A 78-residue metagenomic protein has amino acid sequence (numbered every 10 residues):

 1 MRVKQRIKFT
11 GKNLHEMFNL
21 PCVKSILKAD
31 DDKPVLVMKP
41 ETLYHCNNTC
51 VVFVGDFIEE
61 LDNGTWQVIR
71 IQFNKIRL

Functional and structural regions predicted by a protein language model:
M1-V54: A motif-centric signal for short, conserved binding hotspots located in accessible loops or intrinsically disordered
N48-L78: Short, compact, well-ordered microdomains
